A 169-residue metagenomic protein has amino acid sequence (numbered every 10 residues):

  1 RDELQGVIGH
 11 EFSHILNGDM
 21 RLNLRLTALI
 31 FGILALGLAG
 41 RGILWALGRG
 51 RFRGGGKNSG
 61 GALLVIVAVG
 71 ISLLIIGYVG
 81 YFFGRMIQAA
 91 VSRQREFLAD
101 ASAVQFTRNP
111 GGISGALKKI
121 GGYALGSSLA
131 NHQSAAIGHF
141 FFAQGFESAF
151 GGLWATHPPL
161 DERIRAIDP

Functional and structural regions predicted by a protein language model:
L4, M20-R21, R95, N109: Amphipathic alpha-helical protein-protein interaction surfaces
G6-H14, G18, E96-D100: Active-site recognition of the HExxH zinc-binding catalytic motif
F12-A28, G111: Catalytic Zn2+-binding segment of zinc metalloproteases
N17, G84-Q88, G122: A broad detector of the eukaryotic-type serine/threonine protein kinase catalytic domain
N23-A101: Hydrophobic transmembrane alpha-helical segments that form the core helix bundle of multi-pass membrane enzymes
L47-G60, A90, A101-P169: Active-site-proximal gating segments in proteases and membrane effectors
